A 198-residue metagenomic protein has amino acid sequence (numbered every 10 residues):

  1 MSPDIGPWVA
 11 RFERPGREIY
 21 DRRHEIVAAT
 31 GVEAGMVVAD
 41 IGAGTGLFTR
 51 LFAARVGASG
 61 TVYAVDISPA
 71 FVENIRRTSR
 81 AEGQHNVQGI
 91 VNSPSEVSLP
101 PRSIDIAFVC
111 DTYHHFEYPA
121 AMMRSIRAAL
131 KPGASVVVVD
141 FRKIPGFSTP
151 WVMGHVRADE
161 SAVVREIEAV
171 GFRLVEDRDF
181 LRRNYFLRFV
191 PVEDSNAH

Functional and structural regions predicted by a protein language model:
M1-A39, R77: Class I SAM-dependent transferase core
V37, T61, G133-S135: Short glycine-centered segments of the SAM/dcSAM-binding site in methyltransferase folds
A39-V97: Class I SAM-dependent methyltransferase SAM/SAH-binding core
A54, A120-S135: A short glycine-rich, Lys/Arg-flanked "PGG" loop and its adjoining helix->strand segment in the class I
V97-I106: A short acidic, Gly/Pro-enriched loop at the edge of an enzyme's catalytic core that lines a small-molecule cofactor
D105-A120: A short SAM/SAH-binding and catalytic strip from SAM-dependent methyltransferases
S135-V164: Conserved class I S-adenosyl-L-methionine
E176-H198: Core SAM-dependent methyltransferase catalytic element
